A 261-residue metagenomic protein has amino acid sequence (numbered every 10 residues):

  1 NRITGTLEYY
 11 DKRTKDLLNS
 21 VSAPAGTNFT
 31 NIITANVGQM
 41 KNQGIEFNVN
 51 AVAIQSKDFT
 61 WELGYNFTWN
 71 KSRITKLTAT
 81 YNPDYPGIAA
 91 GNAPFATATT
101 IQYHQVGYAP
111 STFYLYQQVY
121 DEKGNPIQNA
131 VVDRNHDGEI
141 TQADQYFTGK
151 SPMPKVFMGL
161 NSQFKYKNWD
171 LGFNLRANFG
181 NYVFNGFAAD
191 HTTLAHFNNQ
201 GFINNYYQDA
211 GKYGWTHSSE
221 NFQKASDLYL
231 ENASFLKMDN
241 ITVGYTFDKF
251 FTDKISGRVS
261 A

Functional and structural regions predicted by a protein language model:
N1-D11, I45-A53, W61-W69, M158-F164 (+3 more regions): Membrane-embedded beta-strands that build the outer-membrane beta-barrel scaffold
T4-T6, K15-S20, L171-N174, Y182-N185 (+1 more regions): Extended hydrophobic-aromatic, low-complexity segments
T6, Y10-Q55, Q117, A130 (+1 more regions): Outer membrane beta-barrel strand-and-loop segments of large Gram-negative receptors, especially TonB-dependent
L17-V21, W69-N92, G180-Y206: Outer-membrane beta-barrel and related beta-rich outer-membrane complex signature in Gram-negative bacteria
V21-I32, N135-A143, Y213-D227: Flexible, solvent-exposed coil segments and beta strand-coil junctions, predominantly the extracellular/periplasmic
A35-G38, V52-P152: Conserved small-residue
V37-Q43, K150-K155, F222, L228-K237: Short sequence motifs at beta-strands and strand-loop junctions characteristic of Gram-negative outer-membrane
K123-N125, N178-S260: Extracytoplasmic gating/loop element in the C-terminal half of outer-membrane beta-barrel translocons and assembly
